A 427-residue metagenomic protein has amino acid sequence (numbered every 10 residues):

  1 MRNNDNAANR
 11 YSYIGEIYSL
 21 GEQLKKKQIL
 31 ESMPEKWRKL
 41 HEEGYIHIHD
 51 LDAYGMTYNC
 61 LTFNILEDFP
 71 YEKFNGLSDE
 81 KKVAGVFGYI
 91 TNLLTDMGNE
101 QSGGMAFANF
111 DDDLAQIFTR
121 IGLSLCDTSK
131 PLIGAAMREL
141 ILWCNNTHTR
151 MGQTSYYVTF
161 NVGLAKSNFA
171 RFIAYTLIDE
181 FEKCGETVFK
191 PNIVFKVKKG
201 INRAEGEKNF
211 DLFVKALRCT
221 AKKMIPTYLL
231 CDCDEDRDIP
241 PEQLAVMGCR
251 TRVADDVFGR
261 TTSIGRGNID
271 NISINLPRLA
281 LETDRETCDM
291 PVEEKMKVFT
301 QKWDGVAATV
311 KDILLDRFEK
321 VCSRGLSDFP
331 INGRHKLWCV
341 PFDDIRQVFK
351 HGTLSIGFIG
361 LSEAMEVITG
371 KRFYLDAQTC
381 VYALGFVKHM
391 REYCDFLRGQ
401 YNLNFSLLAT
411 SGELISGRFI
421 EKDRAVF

Functional and structural regions predicted by a protein language model:
R2-H351, K371-R372, D376-F427: Conserved catalytic cores of very large enzyme subunits
D112, L354-V367, K388: Contiguous, well-ordered alpha-helical segments that form the cores/surfaces of helical PPI scaffolds
